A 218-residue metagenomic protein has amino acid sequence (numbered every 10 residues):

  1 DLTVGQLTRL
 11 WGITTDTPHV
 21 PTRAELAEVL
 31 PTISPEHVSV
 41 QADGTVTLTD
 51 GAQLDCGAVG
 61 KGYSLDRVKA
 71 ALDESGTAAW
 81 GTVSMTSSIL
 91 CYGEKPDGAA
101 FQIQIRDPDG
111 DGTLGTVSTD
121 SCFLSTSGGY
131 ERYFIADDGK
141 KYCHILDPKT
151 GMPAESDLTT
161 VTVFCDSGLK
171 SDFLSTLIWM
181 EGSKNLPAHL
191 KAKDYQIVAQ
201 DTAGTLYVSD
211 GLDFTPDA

Functional and structural regions predicted by a protein language model:
D1-A218: Mature catalytic core of soluble alpha/beta enzymes
